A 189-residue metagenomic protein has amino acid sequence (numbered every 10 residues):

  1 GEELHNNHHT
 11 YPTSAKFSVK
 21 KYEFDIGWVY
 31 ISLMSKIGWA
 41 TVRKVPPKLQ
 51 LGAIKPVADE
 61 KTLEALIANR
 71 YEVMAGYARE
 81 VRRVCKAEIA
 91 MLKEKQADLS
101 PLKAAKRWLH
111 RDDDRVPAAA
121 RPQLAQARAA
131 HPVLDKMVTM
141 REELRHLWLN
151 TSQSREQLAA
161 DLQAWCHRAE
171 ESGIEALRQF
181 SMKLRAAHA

Functional and structural regions predicted by a protein language model:
G1-H188: Cytosolic/stromal cytosol-facing helical appendages immediately following the last transmembrane segment
